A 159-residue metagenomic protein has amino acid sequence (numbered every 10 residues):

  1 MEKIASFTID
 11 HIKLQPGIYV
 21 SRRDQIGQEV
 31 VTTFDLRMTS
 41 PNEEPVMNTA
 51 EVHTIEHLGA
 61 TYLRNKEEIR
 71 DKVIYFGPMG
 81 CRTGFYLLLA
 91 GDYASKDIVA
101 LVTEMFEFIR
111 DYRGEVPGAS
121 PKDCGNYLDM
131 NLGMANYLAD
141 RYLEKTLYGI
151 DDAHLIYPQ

Functional and structural regions predicted by a protein language model:
M1-N42, I156-Q159: Non-catalytic terminal extensions that flank enzyme cores
G17, E51-T54, N65, L87 (+2 more regions): N-terminal, helix-rich and Lys/Arg-enriched segments in bacterial and organellar proteins
I18-V20, V73-P78: Generic structural motif
V31-N65, Y75-F76: Active/ligand-binding-proximal structured segments within catalytic/core domains that scaffold catalytic residues
K66-R70: Short secondary-structure junctions
F76-Y148: Active-site-adjacent, His/Asp/Glu-enriched structural segments that form or flank metal-binding and acid/base networks
E144-Q159: Histidine-acidic residue clusters that define the catalytic metal-binding segment of zinc metallopeptidase domains
